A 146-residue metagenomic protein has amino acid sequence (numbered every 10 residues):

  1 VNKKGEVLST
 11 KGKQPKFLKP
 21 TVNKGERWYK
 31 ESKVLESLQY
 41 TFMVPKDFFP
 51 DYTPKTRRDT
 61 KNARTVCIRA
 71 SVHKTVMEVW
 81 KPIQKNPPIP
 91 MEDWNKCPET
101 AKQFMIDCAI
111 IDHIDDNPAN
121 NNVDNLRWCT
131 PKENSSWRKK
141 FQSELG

Functional and structural regions predicted by a protein language model:
V1-C108, N117-G146: Conserved recognition-core residues within compact binding domains
H113: Residue(s) in the substrate-gating loop at a strand-loop-helix junction that position the organic substrate next
